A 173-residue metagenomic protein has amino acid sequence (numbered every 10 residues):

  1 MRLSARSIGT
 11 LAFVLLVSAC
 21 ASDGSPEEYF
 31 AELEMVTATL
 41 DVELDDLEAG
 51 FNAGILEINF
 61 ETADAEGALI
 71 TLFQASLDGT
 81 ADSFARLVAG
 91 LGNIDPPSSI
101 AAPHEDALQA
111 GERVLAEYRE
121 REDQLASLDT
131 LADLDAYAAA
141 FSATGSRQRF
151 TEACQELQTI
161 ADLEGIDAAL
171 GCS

Functional and structural regions predicted by a protein language model:
M1-G9: Bacterial N-terminal signal peptides that target proteins for export
A12: Flanking scaffold residues of small Cys/His-coordinated metal-binding clusters
L16-A19: C-terminal motif of bacterial Sec signal peptides marking the signal peptidase cleavage site
A21-D23: Bacterial signal peptide processing site
S25-Q74, R113-S173: C-terminal amphipathic alpha-helix
Q74, A81-E112, D123-L131: Short, solvent-exposed, charged loop/turn and helix-capping segments that join or cap alpha-helices on peripheral
